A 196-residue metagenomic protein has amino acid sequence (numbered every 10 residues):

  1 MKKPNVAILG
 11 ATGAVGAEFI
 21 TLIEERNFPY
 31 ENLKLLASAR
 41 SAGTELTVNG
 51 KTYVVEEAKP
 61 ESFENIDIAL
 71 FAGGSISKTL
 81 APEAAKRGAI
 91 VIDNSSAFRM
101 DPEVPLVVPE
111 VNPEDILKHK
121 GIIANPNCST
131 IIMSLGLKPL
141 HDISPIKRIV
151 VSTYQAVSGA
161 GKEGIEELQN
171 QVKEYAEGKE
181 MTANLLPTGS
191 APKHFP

Functional and structural regions predicted by a protein language model:
M1-F195: N-terminal Rossmann-like NAD(P) cofactor-binding subdomain of oxidoreductases, focused on the glycine-rich
